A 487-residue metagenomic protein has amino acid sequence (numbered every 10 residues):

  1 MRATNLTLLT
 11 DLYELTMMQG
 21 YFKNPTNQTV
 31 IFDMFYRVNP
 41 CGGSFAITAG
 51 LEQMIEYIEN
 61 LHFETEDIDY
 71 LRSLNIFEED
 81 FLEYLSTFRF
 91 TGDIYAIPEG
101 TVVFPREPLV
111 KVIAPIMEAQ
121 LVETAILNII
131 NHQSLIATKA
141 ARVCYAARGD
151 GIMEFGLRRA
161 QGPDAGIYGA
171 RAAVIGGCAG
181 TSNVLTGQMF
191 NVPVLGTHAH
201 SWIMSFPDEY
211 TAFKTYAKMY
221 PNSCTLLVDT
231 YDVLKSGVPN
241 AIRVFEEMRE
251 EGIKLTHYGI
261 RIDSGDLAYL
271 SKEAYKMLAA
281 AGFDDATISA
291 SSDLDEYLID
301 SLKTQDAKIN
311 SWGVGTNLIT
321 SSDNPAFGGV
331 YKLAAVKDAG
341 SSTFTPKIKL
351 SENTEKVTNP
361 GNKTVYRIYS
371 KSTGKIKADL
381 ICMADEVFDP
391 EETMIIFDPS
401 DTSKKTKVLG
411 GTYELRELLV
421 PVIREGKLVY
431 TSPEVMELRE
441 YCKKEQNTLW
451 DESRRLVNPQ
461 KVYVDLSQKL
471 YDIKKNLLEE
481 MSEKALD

Functional and structural regions predicted by a protein language model:
M1-N222, R249-E250, T256, K332-D487: Ordered alpha/beta subdomains of enzyme catalytic regions
S201-I381: Glycine-rich phosphate/ribose-binding loops and adjacent secondary-structure elements that form binding surfaces
